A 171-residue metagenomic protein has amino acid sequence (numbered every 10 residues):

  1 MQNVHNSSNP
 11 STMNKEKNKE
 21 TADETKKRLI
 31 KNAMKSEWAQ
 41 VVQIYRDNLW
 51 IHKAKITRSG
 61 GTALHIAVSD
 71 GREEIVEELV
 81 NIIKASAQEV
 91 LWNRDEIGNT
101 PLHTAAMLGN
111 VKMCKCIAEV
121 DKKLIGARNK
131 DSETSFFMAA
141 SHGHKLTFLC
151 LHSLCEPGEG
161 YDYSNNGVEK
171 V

Functional and structural regions predicted by a protein language model:
M1-M34, A39, V80-N81: Intrinsically disordered, low-complexity cytosolic terminal tails
T25, G60, G98, S132 (+1 more regions): Start-of-repeat signature of ankyrin repeats
S36-E37, G71, G109, G143: Ankyrin-repeat intra-repeat helix-capping/turn positions
Q40, E74-I75, K112-M113, L146-C150: Conserved ankyrin/ankyrin-like repeat signature
Y45-W50, E78-E89, C116-L124, C150-E159: Ankyrin repeat domain, specifically the short helix-to-loop turn at the C-terminus of the second helix of each repeat
K55-T57, N93-R94, A127-R128, S164: Ankyrin-repeat boundary/linker signal
